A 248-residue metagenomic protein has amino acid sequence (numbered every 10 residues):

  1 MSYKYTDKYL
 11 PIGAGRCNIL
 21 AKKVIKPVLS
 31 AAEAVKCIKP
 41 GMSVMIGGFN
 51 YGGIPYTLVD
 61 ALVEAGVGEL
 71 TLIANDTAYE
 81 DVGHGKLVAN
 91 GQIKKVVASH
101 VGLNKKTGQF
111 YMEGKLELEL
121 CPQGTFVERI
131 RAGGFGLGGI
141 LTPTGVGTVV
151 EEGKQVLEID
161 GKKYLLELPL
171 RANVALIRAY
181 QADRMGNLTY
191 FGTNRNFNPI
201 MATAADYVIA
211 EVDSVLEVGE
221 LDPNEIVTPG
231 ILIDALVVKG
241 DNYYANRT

Functional and structural regions predicted by a protein language model:
Y3-T248: Conserved alpha/beta enzyme-core scaffold
